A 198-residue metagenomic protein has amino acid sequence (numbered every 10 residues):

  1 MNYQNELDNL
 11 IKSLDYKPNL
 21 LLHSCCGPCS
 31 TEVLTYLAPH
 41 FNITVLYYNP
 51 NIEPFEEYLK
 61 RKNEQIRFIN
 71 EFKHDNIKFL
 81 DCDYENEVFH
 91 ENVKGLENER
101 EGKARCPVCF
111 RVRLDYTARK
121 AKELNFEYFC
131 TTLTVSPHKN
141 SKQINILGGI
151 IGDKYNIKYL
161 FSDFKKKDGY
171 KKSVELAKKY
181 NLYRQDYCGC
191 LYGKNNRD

Functional and structural regions predicted by a protein language model:
M1-D198: Nucleotide-activated chemistry modules centered on ATP-dependent adenylation/adenylyltransferase
